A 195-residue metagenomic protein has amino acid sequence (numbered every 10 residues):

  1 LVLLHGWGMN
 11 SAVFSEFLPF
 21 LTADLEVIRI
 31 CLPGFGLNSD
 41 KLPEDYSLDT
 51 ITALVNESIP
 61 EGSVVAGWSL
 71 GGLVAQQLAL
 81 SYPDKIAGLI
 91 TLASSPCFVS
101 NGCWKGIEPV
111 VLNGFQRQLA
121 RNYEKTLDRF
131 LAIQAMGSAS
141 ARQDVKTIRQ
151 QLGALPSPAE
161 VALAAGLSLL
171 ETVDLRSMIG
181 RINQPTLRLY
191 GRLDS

Functional and structural regions predicted by a protein language model:
V2-G6, W68, Y190-G191: The conserved beta1-alpha1 loop
G6-L18: The serine-hydrolase catalytic nucleophile loop
S15-P19, E26-A66: Active-site loop/oxyanion-hole signature of alpha/beta-hydrolase fold enzymes
G67-G71, A75: Gly/Ala-rich beta-loop-alpha elbow adjacent to hydrolase catalytic centers
L80-S81, K85-R121, A162-A165: Flexible "cap/lid" loop of the alpha/beta hydrolase fold
R121-M178: Conserved alpha/beta-hydrolase catalytic His-Asp/Glu region
R181-I182, R188-D194: Short beta-strand/loop motif that positions the catalytic acidic residue of the alpha/beta-hydrolase fold
